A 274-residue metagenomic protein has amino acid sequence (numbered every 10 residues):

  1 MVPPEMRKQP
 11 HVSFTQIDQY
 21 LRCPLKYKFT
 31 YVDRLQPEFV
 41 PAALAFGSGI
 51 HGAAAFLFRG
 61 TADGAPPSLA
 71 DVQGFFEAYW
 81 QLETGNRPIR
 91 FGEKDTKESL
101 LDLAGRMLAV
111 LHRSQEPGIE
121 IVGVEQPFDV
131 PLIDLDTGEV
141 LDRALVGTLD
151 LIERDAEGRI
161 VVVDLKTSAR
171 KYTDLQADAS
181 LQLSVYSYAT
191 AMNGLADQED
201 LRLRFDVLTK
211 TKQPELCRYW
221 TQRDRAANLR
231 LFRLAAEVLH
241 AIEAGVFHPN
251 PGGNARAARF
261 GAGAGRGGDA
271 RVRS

Functional and structural regions predicted by a protein language model:
M1-V12, P131-L132: Long, acidic, intrinsically disordered low-complexity segments
H11, D71, Q81, L175 (+1 more regions): Metal-dependent nuclease catalytic regions and adjoining charged, substrate-binding loops involved in nucleic-acid end
I17-A62, K97, L101, G105 (+3 more regions): Nuclease catalytic cores
Y20-K28, G49, P66-R87, Q198-T211: Short, compositionally biased low-complexity segments
P24-P37, E83, R87, V162-S168 (+1 more regions): Short amphipathic alpha-helical segments and their helix-coil junctions
A53-L132: A non-catalytic, helix-rich entry segment at domain boundaries
E120-V122, I160, E199-L203: Residue-level recognition of the N-termini of beta-strands and the immediately preceding loop/turn
G123-N193: Non-catalytic protein-protein interaction segments used by genome-maintenance enzymes to assemble and couple activities
